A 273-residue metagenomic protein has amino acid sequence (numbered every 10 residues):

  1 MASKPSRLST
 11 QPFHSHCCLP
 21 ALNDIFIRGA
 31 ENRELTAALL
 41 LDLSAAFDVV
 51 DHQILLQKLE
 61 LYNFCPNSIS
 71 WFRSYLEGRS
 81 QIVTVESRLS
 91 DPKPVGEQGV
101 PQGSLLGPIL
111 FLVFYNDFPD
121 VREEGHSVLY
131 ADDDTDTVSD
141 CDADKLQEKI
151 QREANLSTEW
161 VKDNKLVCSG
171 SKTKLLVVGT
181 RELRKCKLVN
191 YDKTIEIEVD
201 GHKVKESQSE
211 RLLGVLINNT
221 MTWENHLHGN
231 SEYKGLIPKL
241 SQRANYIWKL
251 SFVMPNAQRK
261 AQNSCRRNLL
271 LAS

Functional and structural regions predicted by a protein language model:
M1-P101, V138: Conserved pre-catalytic core of RNA-dependent polymerases
M1-S6, G29-E31, P108-V138: Active-site palm subdomain of RNA-directed nucleic acid polymerases
S6-H16, R28-N32, S44-D48, L61-F64 (+4 more regions): Conserved, non-catalytic sequence blocks in retroelement Pol enzymes and Pol-derived host proteins
C18-G29, K145-K165, S241: Inter-domain linker/hinge segments that demarcate the starts of reverse transcriptase and RNase H-type modules
A21-L22, D42, L59, F72 (+10 more regions): Mobile genetic element proteins and their domesticated derivatives, centered on retroelements and DNA transposons
S87-R88, R152, V167-Q208: Short, conserved micro-motifs composed of acidic
G103, D133-K145, K149, L156 (+3 more regions): A shared catalytic/ligand-binding motif for oxyanion handling
G201-S273: Basic, alpha-helical interaction scaffolds
